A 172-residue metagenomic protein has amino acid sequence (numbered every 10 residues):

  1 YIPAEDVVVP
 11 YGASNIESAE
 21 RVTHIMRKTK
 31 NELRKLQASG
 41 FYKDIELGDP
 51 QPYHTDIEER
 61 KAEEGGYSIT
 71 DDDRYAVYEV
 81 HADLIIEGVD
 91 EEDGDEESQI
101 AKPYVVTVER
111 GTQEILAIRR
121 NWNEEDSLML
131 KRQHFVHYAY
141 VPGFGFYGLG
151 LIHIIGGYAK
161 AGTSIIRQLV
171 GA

Functional and structural regions predicted by a protein language model:
Y1-A172: Extended alpha-helical, oligomerization-prone segments that build pores/tubes and scaffolds
